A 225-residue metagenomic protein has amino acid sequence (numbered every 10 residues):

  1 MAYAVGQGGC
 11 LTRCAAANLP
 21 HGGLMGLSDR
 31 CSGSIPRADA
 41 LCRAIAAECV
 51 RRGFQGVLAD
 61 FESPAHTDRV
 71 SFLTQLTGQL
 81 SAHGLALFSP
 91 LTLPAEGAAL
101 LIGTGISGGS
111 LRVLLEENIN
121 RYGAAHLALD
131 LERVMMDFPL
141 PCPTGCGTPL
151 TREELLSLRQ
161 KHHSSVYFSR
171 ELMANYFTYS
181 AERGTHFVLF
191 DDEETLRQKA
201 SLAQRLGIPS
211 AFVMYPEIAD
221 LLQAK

Functional and structural regions predicted by a protein language model:
M1-S107: Chitinase-like catalytic core of GlcNAc-active glycosidases
C14, H126-K199: Glycan-binding loop/region signatures in secreted carbohydrate-active enzymes
D39-V50, T74, R112-E116, R197 (+2 more regions): Amphipathic, non-transmembrane alpha-helical secondary structure
A59, L129, A203: Conserved, mostly hydrophobic/aromatic
H66-K161: Substrate-binding surface in catalytic domains of secreted glycosidases
T67-A86, V166-Y176, D220-K225: Short acidic, glycine/proline-enriched helix-loop-strand junctions
K199-K225: Acidic/aromatic/glycine-rich contiguous surface patches that form carbohydrate-binding/processing clefts and analogous
